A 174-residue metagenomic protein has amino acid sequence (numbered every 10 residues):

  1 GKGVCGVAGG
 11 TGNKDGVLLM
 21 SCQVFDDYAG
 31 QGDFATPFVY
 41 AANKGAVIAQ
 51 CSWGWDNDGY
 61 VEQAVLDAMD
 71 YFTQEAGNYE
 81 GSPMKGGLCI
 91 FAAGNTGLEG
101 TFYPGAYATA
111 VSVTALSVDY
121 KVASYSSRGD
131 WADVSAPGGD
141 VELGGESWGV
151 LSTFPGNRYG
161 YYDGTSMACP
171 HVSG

Functional and structural regions predicted by a protein language model:
G1-Y71, N78, T114-S117, N157 (+1 more regions): Subtilisin-like peptidase catalytic core
K2, A76, F91, A108-V111: Structural motif
L18, V47, G86-C89, V111 (+1 more regions): Proline-centered loop/turn at the N-terminus of a beta-strand
G30-D33, V61-E62, G100-Y103, A123-S126: Short, well-ordered secondary-structure micro-motifs
C51-W53, F91, Y103: Tryptophan-centric aromatic hotspots in well-structured domains and transmembrane helices
N57, N95-G100: Active-site environment of divalent metal-dependent phosphoester hydrolases
E75-L88: A short helix->loop->beta-strand "cap" motif at the edges of active sites that frequently abuts
F102-G174: Extracellular S/T/G-rich loop segment that most often corresponds to the catalytic His/Ser-adjacent loop
